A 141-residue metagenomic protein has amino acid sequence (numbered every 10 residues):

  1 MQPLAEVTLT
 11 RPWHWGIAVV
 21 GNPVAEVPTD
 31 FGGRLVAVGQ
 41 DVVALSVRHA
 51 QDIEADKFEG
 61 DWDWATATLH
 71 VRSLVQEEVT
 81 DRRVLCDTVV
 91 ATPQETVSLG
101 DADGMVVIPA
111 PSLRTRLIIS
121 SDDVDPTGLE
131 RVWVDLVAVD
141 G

Functional and structural regions predicted by a protein language model:
M1-V79, D125-G141: Primarily secretory-pathway and cell-envelope proteins
V38, A110-S112: Surface-exposed coil/turn segments at beta-strand junctions on protein surfaces, enriched
V75-D103: Extended, solvent-exposed segments with strong compositional bias
V97, I119, V134-L136: Generic hydrophobic secondary-structure signal
L113-L117: A short tyrosine-centered beta-strand micro-motif
S120-V124: Short beta-strand-plus-loop segments that form exposed binding edges in beta-rich domains
